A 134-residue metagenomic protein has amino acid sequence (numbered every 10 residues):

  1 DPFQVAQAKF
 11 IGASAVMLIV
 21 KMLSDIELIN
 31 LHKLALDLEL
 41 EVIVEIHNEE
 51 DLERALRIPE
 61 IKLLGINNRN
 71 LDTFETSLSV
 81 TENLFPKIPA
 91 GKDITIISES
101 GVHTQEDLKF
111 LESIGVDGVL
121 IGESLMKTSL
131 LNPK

Functional and structural regions predicted by a protein language model:
D1-G12, N48-P59, S98, V102-I121 (+1 more regions): Catalytic cores of alpha/beta
P2-V5, L23-K33, H47-K62, D72-D93 (+1 more regions): Short loop-to-alpha-helix "cap/lid" segments that border enzyme active sites across diverse enzyme classes
V5-E27, G65-F74, I114-K134: Glycine-rich phosphate-binding active-site loops on the catalytic face of alpha/beta enzymes
S14-M17, E39-E45, K62-G65, D93-I97 (+1 more regions): Structural preference for beta-strand elements that scaffold enzyme active sites
L36: Anion (oxyanion) recognition and catalysis
